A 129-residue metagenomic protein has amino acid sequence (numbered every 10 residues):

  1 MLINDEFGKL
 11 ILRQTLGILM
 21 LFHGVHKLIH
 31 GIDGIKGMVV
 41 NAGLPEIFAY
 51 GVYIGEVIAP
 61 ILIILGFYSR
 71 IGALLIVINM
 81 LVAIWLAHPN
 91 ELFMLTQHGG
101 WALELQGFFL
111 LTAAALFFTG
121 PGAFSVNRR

Functional and structural regions predicted by a protein language model:
M1-I29, I47-I54, I58-R129: Extended, low-polarity transmembrane helix blocks
I29-E46: Membrane-interface interhelical connector segments
